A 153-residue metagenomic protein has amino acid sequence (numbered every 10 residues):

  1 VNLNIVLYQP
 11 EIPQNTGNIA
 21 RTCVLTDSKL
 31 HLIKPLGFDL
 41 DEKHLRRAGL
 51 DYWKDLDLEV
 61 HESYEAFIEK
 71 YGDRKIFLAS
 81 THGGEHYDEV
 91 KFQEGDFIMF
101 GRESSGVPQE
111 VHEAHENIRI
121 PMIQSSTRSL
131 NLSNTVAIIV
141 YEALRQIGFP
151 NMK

Functional and structural regions predicted by a protein language model:
V1-K153: Post-transcriptional modification and biogenesis factors for structured RNAs of the translation apparatus
